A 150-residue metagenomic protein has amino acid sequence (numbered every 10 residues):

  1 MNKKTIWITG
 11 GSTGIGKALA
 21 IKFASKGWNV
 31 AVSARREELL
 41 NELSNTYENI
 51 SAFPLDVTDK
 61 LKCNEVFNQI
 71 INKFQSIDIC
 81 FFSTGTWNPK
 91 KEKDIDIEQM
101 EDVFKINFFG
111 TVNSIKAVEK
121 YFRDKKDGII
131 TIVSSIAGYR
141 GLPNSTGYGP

Functional and structural regions predicted by a protein language model:
G10-T13: Conserved glycine-rich cofactor-binding loop
K26-L43: Conserved glycine-rich Rossmann-like NAD(P)H-binding loop of the short-chain dehydrogenase/reductase
L55-E65, I97: The beta1-alpha1 cofactor-binding region of Rossmann-like NAD(H)/NADP(H)-dependent oxidoreductases
S83-N88: Conserved NAD(P)H cofactor-binding loop of Rossmann-fold oxidoreductase domains
K91-E92, D96-F104: Substrate-binding pocket helix/loop in short-chain dehydrogenase/reductase
K93, R140-G149: Active-site loop immediately N-terminal to the catalytic Tyr-X3-Lys motif of short-chain dehydrogenase/reductase
S135: Residue(s) in the substrate-gating loop at a strand-loop-helix junction that position the organic substrate next
